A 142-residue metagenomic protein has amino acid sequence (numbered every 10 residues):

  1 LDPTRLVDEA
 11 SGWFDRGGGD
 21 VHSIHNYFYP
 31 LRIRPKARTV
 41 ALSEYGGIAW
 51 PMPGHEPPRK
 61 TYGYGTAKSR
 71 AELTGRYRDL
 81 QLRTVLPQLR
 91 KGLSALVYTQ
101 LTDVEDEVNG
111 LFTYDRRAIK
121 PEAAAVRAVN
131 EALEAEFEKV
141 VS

Functional and structural regions predicted by a protein language model:
L1-R117, E138: Substrate-binding/catalytic cleft of secreted carbohydrate-active enzymes, primarily glycoside hydrolases
T113-V141: Catalytic cores of secreted or luminal carbohydrate-active enzymes
